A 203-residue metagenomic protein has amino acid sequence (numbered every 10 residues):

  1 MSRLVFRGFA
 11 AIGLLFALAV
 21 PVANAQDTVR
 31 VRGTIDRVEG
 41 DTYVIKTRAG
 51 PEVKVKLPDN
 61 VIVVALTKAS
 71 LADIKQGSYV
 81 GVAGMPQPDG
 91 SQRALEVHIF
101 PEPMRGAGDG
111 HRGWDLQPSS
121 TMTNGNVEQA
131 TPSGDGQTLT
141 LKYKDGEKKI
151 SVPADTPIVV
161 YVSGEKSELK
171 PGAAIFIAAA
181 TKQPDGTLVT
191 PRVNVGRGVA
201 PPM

Functional and structural regions predicted by a protein language model:
S2-V5, P21-M203: Short, flexible, surface-exposed loop segments at domain boundaries
F9-V20: Bacterial N-terminal signal peptides
